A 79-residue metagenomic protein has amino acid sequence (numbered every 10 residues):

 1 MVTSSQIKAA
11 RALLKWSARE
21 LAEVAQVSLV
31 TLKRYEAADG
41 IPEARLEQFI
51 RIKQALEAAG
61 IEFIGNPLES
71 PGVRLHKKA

Functional and structural regions predicted by a protein language model:
M1-A12, I50: A short, Lys/Arg-rich alpha-helix, primarily the initiator
Q6, T31-R34, Q48, G72: Residue-level recognition of specific faces of alpha-helices
I7-E20, K77: Short basic helix-loop element that most often maps to the first helix and adjoining turn of HTH DNA-binding modules
A10, V24, Y35: Residues in the recognition helix of alpha-helical DNA-binding motifs
V24, R45, E69: Residue-level "edge-of-site" marker
Q26, L46-F63: DNA major-groove recognition helix of helix-turn-helix/homeodomain DNA-binding modules
V27-A44: Recognition helix of helix-turn-helix/homeodomain-like DNA-binding domains that insert into the DNA major groove
I61-A79: Helix-turn-helix/homeodomain-like alpha-helical modules used for DNA recognition and transcription-factor dimerization
